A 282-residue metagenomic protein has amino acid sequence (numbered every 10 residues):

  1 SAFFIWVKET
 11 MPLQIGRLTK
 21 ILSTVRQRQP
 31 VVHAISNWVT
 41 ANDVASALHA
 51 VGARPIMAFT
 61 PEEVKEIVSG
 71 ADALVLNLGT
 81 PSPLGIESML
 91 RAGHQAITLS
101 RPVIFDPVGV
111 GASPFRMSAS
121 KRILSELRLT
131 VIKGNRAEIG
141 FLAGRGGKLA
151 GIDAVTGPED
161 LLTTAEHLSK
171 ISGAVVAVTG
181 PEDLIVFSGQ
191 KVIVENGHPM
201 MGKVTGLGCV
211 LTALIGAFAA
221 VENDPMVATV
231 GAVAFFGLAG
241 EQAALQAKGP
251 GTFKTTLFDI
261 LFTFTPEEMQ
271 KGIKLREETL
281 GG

Functional and structural regions predicted by a protein language model:
W6-V7, M11-R54: Glycine-rich phosphate/adenosyl-contacting loop at the front of the ribokinase-like
G16, L238-G282: Charged C-terminal helix
V51-L99: Active-site cofactor/substrate anionic-group-binding motifs, chiefly glycine- and Lys/Arg-rich phosphate-binding loops
P55, V103-I104, V176: Hydrophobic beta-strand scaffold residues
G93-S125, V131: Glycine/small-residue-rich loop that forms an oxyanion/phosphate-binding "nest" at active or ligand-binding sites
R116-K191: Conserved phosphate/ATP/ADP-binding segment of small-molecule kinases
V194-T205: Short pre-catalytic strand/loop immediately N-terminal to key active-site residues, enriched for Gly-Thr
T205, I215-D259: Conserved post-catalytic alpha-helical subdomain immediately downstream of the catalytic base and nucleotide-binding
